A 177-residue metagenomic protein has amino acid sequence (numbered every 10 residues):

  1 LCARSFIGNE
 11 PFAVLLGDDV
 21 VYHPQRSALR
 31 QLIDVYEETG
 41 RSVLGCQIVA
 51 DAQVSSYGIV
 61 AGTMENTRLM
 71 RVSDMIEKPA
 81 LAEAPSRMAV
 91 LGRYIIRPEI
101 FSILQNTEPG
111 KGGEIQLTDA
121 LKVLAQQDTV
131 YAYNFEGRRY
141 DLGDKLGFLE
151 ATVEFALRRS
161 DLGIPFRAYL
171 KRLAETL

Functional and structural regions predicted by a protein language model:
L1-G62, P98, L104-T107: Conserved beta-loop-beta/alpha segment of the NTase-like Rossmann-fold superfamily that binds/positions NTPs
A13, R26, I33-E37, M64-A168: Catalytic-core segments of class I nucleotidyltransferases/pyrophosphorylases that form NMP-activated intermediates
F166-L177: Intrinsic disorder at enzyme termini
